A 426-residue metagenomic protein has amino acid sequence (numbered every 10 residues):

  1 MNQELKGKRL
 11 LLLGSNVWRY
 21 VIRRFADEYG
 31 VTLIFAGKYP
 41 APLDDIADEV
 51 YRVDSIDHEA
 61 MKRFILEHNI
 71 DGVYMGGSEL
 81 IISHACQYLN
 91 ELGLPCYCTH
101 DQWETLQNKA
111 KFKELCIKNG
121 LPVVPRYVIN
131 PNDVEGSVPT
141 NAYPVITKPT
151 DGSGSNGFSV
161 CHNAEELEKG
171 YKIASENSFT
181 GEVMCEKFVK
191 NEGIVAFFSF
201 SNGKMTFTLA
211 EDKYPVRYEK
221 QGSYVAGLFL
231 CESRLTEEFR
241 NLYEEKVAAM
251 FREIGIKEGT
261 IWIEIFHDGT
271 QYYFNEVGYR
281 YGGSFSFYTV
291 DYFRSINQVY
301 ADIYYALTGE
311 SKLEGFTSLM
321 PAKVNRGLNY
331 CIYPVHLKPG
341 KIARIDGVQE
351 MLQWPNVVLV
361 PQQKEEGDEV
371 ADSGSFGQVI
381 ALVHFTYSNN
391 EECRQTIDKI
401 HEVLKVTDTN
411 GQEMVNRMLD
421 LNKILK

Functional and structural regions predicted by a protein language model:
M1-Q102, G309-K312, K364-E369, S373-Q378 (+2 more regions): ATP-binding N-terminal substructure of ATP-dependent carboxylate-amine bond-forming enzymes
A60, V134-G136, L167-E168, G340-I345 (+1 more regions): Short, conserved charged micro-motifs
T105-M184, K190, S201-N202, C231-A249 (+3 more regions): Active-site nucleotide/adenylate-binding loops and adjacent lid/helix of ATP-dependent enzymes
A174-T180, V189-E232, N241-F274, G278-F287 (+1 more regions): Phosphate-binding core of ATP-grasp and ATP-grasp-like enzymes
K257-I263, L313-L319, T407-V415: Flexible, glycine/charged-enriched surface loops at secondary-structure junctions
I261, M351-D368: A structural supersecondary motif
R280-A301: ATP-dependent carboxylate-activation loops
S311-P355: A glycine-rich beta-turn/hairpin centered on an aromatic-Pro dipeptide
